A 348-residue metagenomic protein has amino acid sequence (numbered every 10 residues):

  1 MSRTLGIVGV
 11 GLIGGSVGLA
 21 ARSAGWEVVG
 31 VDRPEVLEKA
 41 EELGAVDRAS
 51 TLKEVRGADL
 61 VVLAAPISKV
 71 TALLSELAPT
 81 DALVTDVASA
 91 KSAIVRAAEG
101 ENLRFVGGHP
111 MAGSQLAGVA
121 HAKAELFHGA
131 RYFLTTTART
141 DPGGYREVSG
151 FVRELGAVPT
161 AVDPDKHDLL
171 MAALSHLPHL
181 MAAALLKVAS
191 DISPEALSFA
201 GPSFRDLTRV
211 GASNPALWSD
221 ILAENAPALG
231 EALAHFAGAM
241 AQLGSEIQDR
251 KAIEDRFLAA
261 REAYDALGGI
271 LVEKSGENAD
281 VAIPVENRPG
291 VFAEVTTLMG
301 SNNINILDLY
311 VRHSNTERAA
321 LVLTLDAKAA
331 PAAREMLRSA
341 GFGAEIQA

Functional and structural regions predicted by a protein language model:
M1-L52, L60: NAD(P)+-binding Rossmann beta1-loop-alpha1 motif at the extreme N-terminus of oxidoreductases
R33-P34, A88, R312: Residues in the short beta-alpha loop(s) of Rossmann-like NAD(P)-binding domains
L52-A78, S89: Rossmann-like NAD(P)-binding element
V61-L63, T85, L134, H179: Redox-cofactor binding/interface segments in oxidoreductases and associated redox assembly factors
L73-H121: Rossmann-like NAD(P)(H) cofactor-binding subdomain of soluble oxidoreductases
L126-A212: Internal alpha-helical scaffold of NAD(P)-dependent oxidoreductase catalytic cores
S193-R261, V281: Interdomain hinge/lid region at the active-site interface of Rossmann-like NAD(P)-dependent oxidoreductases
A263-A348: A conserved regulatory-domain signal marking ACT and ACT-like small-molecule sensing domains and adjacent regulatory
